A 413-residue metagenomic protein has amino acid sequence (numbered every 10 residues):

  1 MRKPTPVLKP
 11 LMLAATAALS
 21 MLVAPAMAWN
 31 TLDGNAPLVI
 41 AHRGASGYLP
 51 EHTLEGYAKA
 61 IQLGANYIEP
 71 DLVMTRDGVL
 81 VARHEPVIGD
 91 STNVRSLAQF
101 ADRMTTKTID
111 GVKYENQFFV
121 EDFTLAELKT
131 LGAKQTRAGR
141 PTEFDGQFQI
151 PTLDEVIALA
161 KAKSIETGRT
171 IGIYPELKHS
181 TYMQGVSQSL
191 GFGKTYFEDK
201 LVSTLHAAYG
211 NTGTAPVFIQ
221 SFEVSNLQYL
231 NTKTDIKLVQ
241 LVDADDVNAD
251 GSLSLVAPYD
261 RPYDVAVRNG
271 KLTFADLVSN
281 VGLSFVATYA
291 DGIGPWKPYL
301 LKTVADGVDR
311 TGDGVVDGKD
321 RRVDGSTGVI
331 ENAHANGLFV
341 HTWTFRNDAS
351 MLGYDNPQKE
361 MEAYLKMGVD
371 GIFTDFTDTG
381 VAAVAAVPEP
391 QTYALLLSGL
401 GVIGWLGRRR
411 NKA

Functional and structural regions predicted by a protein language model:
M1-M27, L400-V402: Gram-negative bacterial Sec-dependent N-terminal signal peptides
P6, V39-I40, W405-G407: Short alpha-helical segments used as structural interaction elements across diverse proteins
A15, A26-A386: Phosphate-group recognition and catalysis centered on beta-loop-alpha active-site segments
P388-R408: A short, hydrophobic C-terminal helix/tail in secreted or cell-surface proteins
R410-A413: Short, charged juxtamembrane terminal tails flanking transmembrane helices
